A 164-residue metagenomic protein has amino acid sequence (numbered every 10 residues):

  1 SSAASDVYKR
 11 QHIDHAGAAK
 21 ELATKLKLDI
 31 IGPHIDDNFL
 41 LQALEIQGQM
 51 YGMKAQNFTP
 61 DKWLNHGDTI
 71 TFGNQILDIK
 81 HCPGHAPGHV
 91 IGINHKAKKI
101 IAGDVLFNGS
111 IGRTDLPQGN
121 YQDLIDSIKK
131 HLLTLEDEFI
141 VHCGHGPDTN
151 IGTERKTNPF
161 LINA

Functional and structural regions predicted by a protein language model:
S1-S2: N-terminal low-complexity segments that are often proline-rich with Ser/Thr-Pro
S5, K9-T71, K156-F160: Active-site HxH/HxHxD metal-binding segment of metal-dependent hydrolases
I46-Q47, Q75-A164: Metallo-beta-lactamase
